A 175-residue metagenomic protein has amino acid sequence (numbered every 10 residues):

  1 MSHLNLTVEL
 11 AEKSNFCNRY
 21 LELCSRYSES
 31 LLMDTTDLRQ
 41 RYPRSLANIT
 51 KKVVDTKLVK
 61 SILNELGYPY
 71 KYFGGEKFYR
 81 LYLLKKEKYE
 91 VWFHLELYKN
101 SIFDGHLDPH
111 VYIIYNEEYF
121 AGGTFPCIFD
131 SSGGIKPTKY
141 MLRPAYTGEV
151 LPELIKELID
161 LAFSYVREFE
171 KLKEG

Functional and structural regions predicted by a protein language model:
M1-L58, G74-E76, R80-H94, K99-G175: Intrinsically disordered, low-complexity regulatory regions enriched in serine/threonine/proline and acidic residues
S61: Surface-exposed charge patches
N64-G75: Short secondary-structure junctions
